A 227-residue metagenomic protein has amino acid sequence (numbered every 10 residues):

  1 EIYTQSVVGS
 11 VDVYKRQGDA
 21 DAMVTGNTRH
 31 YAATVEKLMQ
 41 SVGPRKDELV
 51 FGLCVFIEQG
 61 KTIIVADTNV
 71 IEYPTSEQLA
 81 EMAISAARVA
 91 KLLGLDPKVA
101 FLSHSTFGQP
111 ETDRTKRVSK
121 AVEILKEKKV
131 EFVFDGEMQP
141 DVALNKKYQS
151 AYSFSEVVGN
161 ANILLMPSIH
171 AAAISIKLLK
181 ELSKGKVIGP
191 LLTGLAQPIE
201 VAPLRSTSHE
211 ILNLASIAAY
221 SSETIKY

Functional and structural regions predicted by a protein language model:
E1-Y14: Single conserved hydrophobic/aromatic residue that forms the stacking wall/gate of nucleotide- or nucleobase-binding
S10, R16, T68-V70, H104-I163: Active-site rim loops that border cofactor/substrate pockets in soluble metabolic enzymes
R16, T28-R29, A33-M39, D67-T68 (+5 more regions): Short acidic, glycine/serine/threonine-rich loops at helix termini
H30-Y31, V35-L49, K120, K180-I188: A glycine- and small-aliphatic-rich helix-loop capping segment at beta-alpha/alpha-beta transitions that lines
I71-L93: Short acidic/Ser/Thr-enriched loop-to-helix initiation segments
L92-A100, K129-M138, T224-Y227: Flexible, glycine/charged-enriched surface loops at secondary-structure junctions
E156-V157, A171, L178-Y227: Internal helix-turn-beta structural module
